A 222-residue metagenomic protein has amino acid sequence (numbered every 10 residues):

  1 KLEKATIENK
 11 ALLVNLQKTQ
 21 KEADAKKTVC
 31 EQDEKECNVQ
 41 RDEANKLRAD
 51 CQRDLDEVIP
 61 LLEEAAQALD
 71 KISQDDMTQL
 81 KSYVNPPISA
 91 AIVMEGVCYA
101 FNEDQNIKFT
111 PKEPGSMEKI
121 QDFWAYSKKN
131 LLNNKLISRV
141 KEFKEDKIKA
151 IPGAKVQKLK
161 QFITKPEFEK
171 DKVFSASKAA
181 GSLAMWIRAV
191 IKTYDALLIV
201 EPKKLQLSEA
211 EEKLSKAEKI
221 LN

Functional and structural regions predicted by a protein language model:
K1-E3, I7, A11, K35 (+1 more regions): Extended alpha-helical scaffold/assembly modules in large eukaryotic proteins
K1-L2, T6-C51, L214-A217, L221: Alpha-helical heptad-repeat coiled-coil segments that mediate oligomerization/polymerization in large
